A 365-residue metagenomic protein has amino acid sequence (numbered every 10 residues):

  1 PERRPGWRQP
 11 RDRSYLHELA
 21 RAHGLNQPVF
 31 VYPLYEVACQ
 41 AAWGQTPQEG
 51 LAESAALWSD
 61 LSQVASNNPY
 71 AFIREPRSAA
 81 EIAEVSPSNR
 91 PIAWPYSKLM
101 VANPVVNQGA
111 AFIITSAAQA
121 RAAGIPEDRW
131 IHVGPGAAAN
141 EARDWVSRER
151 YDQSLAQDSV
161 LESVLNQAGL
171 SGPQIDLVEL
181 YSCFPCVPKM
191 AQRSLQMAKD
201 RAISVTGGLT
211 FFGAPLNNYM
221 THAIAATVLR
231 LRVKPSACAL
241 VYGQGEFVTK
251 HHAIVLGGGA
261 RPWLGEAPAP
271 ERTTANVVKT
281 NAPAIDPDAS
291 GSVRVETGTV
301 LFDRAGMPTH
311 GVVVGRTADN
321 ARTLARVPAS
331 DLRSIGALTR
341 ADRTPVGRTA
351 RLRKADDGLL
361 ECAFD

Functional and structural regions predicted by a protein language model:
P1-Q119, I125-F212, L229, G243-G245 (+1 more regions): Conserved "HGTGT" condensation-loop signature of ketosynthase/thiolase-family condensing enzymes that catalyze
F212-M220, L231, S236, L240: A conserved active-site cap/scaffold subdomain adjacent to cofactor or substrate pockets
K234, V248-T249: A cross-taxa feature marking solvent-exposed loop/turn segments within ectodomains of secreted and single-pass membrane
